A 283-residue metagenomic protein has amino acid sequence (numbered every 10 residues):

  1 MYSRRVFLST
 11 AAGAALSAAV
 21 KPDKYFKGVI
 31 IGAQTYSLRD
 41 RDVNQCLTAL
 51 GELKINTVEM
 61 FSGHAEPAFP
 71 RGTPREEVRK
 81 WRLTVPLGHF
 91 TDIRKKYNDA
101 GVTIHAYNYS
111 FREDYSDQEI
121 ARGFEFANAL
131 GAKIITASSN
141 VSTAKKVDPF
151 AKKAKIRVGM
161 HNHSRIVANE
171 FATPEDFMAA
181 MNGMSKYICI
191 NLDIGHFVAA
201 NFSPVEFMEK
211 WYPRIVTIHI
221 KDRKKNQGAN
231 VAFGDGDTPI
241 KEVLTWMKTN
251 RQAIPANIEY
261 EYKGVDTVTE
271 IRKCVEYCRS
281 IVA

Functional and structural regions predicted by a protein language model:
Y2-T35, R39-T57, F171, M178-L192 (+1 more regions): Histidine-acidic metal/acid-base catalytic patches
A11-A12, L16-S17, D23, K96 (+4 more regions): Active-site acidic/histidine proton-transfer and metal-coordination neighborhood in alpha/beta enzyme cores
S37, F61-S62, N108, N162: Residue-level recognition of beta-strand->loop/alpha-helix junctions
S37, R79-T84, N108, K133 (+2 more regions): The substrate-binding groove and active-site-proximal loops of carbohydrate-active enzymes, especially glycoside
V58-F61, I104-Y107, T136-A137, A256-I258: Short beta-strand segments at enzyme active-site cores
F61-T91: Glycine-rich, proline-tolerant flexible connector loops at the mouths of alpha/beta enzymes
G63, R112, N140, H163 (+2 more regions): Flexible loop residues that form catalytic and substrate-binding hotspots at small-molecule/glycan-binding clefts
R82, G88-K96, K146-K153, E242-W246: Catalytic-core regions built around general acid/base machinery
